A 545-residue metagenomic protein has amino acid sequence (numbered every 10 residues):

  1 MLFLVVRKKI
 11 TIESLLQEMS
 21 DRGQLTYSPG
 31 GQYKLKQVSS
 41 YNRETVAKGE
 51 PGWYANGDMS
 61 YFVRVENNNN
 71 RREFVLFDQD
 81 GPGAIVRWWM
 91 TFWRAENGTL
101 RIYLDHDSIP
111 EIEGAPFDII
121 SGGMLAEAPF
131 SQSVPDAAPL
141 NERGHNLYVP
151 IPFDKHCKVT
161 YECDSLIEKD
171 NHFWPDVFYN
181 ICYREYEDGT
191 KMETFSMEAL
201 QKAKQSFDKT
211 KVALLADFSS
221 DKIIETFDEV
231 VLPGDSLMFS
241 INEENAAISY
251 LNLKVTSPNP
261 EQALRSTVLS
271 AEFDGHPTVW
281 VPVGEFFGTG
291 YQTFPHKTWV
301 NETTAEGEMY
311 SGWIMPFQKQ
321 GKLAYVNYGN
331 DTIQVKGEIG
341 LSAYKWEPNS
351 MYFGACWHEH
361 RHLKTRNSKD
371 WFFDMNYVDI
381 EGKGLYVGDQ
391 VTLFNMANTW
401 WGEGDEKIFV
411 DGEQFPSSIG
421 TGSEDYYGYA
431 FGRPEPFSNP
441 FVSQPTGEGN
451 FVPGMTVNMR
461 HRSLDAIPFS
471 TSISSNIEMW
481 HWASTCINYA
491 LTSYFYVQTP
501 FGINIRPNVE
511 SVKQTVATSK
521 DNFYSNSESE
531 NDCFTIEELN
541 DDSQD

Functional and structural regions predicted by a protein language model:
M1-V5: Sec-dependent N-terminal signal peptides of Gram-negative exported proteins
V6-Q544: Beta-strand-centric surfaces of beta-sandwich/beta-rich domains
